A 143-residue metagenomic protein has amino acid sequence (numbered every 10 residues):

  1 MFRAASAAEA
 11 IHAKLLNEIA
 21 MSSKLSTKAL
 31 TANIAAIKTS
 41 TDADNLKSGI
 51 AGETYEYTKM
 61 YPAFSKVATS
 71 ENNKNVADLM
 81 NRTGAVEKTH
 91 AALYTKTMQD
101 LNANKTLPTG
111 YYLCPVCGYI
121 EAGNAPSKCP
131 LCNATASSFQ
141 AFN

Functional and structural regions predicted by a protein language model:
M1-N143: Non-heme di-metal
